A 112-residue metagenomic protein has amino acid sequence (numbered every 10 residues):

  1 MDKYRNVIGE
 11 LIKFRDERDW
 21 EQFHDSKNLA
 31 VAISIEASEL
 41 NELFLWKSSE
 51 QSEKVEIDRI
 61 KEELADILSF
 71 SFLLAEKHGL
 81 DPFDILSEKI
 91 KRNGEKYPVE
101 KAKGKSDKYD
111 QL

Functional and structural regions predicted by a protein language model:
M1-L64, L68-L112: Flexible "arm" and connector segments at domain edges
